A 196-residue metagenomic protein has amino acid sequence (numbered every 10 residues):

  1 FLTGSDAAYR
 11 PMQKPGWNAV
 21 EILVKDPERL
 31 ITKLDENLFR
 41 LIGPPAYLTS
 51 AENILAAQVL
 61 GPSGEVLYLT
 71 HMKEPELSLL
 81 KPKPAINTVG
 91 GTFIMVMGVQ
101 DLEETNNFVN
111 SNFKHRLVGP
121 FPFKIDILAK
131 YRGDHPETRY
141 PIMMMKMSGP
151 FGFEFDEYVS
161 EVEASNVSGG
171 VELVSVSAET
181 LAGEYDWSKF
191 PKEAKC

Functional and structural regions predicted by a protein language model:
F1-A19, T32, E36-R40: An N-terminus-focused feature that recognizes amino-terminal "leader" regions
L2-Y9, I125-R132, E163-S165: ER-lumen resident redox/N-glycosylation machinery signature
T3, N107-N110, E163, S188-K195: Polar low-complexity intrinsically disordered regions
M12-W17, T88-G91, V167-V171: Short glycine-enriched loop/turn motifs at secondary-structure junctions
E21-I22, E28-G91, V96-M97, R116-Y158 (+1 more regions): Vicinal oxygen chelate
M97-E103: Short acidic-aromatic low-complexity motifs
E103-N112, L117: Conserved active-site alpha-helix within GNAT-family acetyltransferase domains
